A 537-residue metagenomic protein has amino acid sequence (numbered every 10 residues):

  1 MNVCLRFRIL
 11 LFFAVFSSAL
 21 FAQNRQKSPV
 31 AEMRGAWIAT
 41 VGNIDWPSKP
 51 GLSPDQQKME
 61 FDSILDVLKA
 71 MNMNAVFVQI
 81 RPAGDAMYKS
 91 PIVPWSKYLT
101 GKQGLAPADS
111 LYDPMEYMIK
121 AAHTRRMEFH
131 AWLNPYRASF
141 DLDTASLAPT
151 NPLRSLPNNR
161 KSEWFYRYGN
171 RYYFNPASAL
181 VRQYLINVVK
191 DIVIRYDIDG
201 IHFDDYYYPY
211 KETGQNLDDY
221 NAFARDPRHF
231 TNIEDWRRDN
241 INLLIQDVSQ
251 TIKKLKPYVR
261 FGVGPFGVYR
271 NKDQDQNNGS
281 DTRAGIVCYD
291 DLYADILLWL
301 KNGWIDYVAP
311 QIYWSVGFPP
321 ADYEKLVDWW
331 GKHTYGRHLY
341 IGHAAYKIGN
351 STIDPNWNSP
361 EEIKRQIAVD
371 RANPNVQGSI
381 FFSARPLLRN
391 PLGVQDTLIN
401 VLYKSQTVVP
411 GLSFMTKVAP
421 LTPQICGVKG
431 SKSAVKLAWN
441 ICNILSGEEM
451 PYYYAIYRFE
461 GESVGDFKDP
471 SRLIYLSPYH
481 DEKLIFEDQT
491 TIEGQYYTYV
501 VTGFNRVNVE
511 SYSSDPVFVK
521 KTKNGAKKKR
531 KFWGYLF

Functional and structural regions predicted by a protein language model:
A31, A39, N43-M59, A131 (+2 more regions): Active-site-adjacent "subsite" loops/lids of carbohydrate-active enzymes
M59-D85, Y196, L298: Catalytic domains of carbohydrate-active enzymes, especially glycoside hydrolases
M71-D109: Aromatic-lined carbohydrate-binding/catalytic grooves of carbohydrate-active enzymes
A86-G101, R137-Y168, D205-R228, Q274-A284: Aromatic- and acidic-residue-enriched segments that line the glycan-binding/catalytic groove of carbohydrate-active
L180-V188, I194-F203, Y207-D281, I286-V308 (+2 more regions): Active-site neighborhood of glycoside hydrolase catalytic domains
Y293-P319, Y335-F414: Substrate-binding cleft of secreted/luminal carbohydrate-active enzymes
G393-E449, E493, N508-F537: Pro/Thr/Ser/Gly-rich low-complexity, intrinsically disordered linker/stalk tracts
D488-E510: Beta-strand-rich modules
